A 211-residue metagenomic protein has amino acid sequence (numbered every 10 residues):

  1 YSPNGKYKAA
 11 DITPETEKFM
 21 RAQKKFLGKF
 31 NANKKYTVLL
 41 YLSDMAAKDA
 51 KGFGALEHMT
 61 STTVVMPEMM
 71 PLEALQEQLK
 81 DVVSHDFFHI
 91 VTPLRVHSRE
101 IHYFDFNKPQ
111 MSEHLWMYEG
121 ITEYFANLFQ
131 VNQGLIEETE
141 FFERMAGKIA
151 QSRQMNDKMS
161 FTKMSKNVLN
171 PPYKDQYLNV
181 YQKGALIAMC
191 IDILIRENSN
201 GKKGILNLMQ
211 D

Functional and structural regions predicted by a protein language model:
Y1-H114: Juxtacatalytic substrate-recognition/specificity segment
D11-K18, A22, Q78, V82 (+7 more regions): Extracytoplasmic/secreted proteins, especially bacterial periplasmic and envelope-associated proteins
G28, T92, V96, D157 (+2 more regions): Charged/polar positions within long, soluble alpha-helices
K29-V38, Q133-F142, S199-M209: Surface-exposed patches in mature extracellular/periplasmic domains of secreted proteins
F87-F88, T92, A146-N156, L208-D211: Long, well-ordered core segments of solenoidal/helical folds
V91, F125, F129-Q133, I191-N198: Generic structural signal for hydrophobic core residues of well-folded globular domains
V96-D105, P109-G184: Acidic/His/Gly-enriched intrinsically disordered linker/tail segments that often contain short helix/coil "MoRF-like"
V168-D211: Amphipathic alpha-helical substructures
